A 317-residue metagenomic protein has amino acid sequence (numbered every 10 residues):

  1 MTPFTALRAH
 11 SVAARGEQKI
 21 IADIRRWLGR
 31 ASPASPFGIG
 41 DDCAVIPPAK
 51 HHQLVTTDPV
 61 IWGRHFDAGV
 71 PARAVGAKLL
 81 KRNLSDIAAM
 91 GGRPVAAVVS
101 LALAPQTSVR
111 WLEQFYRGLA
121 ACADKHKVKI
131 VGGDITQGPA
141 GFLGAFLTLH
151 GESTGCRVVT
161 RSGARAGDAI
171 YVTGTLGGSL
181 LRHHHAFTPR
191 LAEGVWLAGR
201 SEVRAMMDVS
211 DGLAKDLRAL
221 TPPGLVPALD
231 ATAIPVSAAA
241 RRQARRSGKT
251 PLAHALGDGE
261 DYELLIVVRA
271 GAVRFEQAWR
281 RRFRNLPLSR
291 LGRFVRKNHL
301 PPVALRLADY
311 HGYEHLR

Functional and structural regions predicted by a protein language model:
M1-A74, M90, V99, G118-A123 (+2 more regions): Extreme N-terminal cap/leader segments of soluble proteins
P3-F4, G16, P235, E276-R317: Acidic, Ser/Thr/Pro-rich beta/coil linker or hinge segments at domain junctions
F37, A68-L84, Q106-R117: Glycine-rich anion/phosphate-binding loops
P47-K50, V60, P94-L180, R293: Glycine-rich anion-binding loops of enzyme active sites
A74-A96, R117-K125, G212-L220: Small-aliphatic-rich amphipathic alpha-helix that forms the alpha element of a beta-alpha
Q106, H185-E260, L305-L307: Active-site-proximal betaalpha loop/short-helix elements that scaffold phosphoryl/nucleotidyl transfer chemistry
V109-R110, V158, G271-W279: Short, conserved charged micro-motifs
H150-E152, L265-R269: Short hydrophobic/aromatic beta-strand micro-patches that form the beta-sheet surface supporting nucleotide- or nucleic
